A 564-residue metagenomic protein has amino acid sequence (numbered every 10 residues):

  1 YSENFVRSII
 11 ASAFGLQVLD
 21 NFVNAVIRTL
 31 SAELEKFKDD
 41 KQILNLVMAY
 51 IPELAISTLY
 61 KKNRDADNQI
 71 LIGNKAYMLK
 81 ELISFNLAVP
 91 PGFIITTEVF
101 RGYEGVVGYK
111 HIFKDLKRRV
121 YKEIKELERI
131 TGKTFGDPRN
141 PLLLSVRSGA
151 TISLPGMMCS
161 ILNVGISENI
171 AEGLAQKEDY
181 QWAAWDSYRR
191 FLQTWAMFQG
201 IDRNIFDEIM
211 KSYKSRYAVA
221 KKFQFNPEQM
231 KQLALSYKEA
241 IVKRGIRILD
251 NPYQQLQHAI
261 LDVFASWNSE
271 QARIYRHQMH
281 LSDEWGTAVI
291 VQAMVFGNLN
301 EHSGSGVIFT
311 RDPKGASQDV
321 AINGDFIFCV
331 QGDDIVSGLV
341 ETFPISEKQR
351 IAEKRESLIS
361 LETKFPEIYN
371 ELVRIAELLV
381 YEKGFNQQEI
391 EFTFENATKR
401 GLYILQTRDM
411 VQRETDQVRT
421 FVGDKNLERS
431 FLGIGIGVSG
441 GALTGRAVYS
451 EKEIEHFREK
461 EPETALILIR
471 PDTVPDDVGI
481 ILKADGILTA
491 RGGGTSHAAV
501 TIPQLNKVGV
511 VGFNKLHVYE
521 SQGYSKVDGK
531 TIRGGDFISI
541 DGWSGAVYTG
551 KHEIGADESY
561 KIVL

Functional and structural regions predicted by a protein language model:
Y1-L432, I436-G440, T444, K452-I467 (+6 more regions): Nucleotide/phosphate-binding sheet-loop regions of phosphoryl- and nucleotidyl-transfer enzymes
Y548-L564: Short, compositionally biased
